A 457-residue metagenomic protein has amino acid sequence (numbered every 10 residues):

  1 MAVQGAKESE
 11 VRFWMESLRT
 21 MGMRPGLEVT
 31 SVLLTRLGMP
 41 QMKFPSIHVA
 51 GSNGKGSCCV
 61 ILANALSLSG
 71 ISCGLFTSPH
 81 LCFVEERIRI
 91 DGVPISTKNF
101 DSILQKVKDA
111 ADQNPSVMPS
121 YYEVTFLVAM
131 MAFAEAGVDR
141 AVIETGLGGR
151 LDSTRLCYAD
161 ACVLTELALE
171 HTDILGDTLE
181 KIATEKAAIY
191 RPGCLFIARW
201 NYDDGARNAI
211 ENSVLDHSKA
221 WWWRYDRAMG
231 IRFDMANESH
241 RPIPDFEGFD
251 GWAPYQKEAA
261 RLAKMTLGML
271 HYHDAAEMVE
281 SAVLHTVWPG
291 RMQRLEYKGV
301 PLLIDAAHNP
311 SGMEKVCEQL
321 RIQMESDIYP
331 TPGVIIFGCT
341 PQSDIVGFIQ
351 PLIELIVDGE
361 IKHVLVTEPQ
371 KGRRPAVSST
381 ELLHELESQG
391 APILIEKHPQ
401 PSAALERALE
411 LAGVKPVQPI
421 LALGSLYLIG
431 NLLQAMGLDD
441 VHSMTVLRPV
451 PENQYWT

Functional and structural regions predicted by a protein language model:
M1-N53, S57-S72, L81-C82, I197: N-terminal leader/targeting and accessory segments in enzymes
K7, L27, S31-K43, L68-C157 (+3 more regions): ATP-dependent carboxylate-amine ligase catalytic core
L62, R150-D160, L433-M436: Short Gly/Thr/Asp-enriched flexible loops that form oxyanion-binding sites at enzyme active sites
V117, R140-E144, A159-E277: Acidic, Mg2+-coordinating active-site environments of NTP-dependent enzymes
R140-I143, D152-V163, L167-H171, K181 (+1 more regions): Nucleotide phosphate-binding/pyrophosphate-handling subdomain across enzymes that bind or process nucleotide phosphates
W200-W222, K257, L302, Q350-P419: C-terminal helical cap/extension that packs against the catalytic core of soluble nucleotide-cofactor enzymes
P369-G372, S443-T457: Short, flexible loop segments at boundaries between secondary-structure elements
S425: Active-site-proximal loop/hinge segments that shape catalytic or ion-binding/gating pockets
